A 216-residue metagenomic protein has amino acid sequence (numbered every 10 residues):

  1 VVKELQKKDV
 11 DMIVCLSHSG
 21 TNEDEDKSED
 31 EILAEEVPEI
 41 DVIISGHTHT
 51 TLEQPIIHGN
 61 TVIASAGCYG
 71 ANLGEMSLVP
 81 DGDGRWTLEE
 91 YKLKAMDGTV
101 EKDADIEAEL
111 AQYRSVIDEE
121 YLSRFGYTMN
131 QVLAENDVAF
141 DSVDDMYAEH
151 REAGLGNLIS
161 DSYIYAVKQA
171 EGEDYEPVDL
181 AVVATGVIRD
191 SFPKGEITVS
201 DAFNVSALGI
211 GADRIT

Functional and structural regions predicted by a protein language model:
V1-T99, L155-S162, A181: Acidic, metal/ion-coordinating pockets
Q6, V42, S77-T216: Solvent-exposed loop/linker segments at secondary-structure transitions that flank or connect catalytic domains
